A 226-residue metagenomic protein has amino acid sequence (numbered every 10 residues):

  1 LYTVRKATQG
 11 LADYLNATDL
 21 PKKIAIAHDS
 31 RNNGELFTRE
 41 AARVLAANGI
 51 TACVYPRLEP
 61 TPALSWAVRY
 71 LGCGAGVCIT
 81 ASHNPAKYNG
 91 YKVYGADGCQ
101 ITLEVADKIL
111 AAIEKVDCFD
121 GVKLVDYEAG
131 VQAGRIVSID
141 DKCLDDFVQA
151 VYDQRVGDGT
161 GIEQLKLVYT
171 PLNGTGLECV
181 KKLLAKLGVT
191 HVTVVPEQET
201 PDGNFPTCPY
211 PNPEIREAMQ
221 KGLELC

Functional and structural regions predicted by a protein language model:
Y2-T3, N89-A218: Gly/Ser/Thr-enriched, mixed-charge loops and adjacent short helices that form phosphate/oxyanion-binding elements
V4, T8, G34, T38 (+3 more regions): Short, highly selective alpha-helical patches that border small-molecule cofactor pockets in redox/cofactor-processing
A7-I24, V156-E163: Glycine-rich phosphate/diphosphate-binding loops that line cofactor/substrate pockets in enzymes
Q9, V77-I79, G95: Residue-level detector of functional hotspots within protein domains
D13, A17-Y88, L183-C226: N-terminal small/polar loop signature for handling phosphorylated ligands or for N-terminal nucleophile
